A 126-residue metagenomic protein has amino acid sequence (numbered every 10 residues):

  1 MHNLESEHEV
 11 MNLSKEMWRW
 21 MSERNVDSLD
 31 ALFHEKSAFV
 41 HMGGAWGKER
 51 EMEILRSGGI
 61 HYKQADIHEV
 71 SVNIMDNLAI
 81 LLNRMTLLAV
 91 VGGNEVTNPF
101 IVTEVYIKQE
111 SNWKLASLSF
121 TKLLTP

Functional and structural regions predicted by a protein language model:
M1-P126: A beta-strand edge to alpha-helix "cap/lid" segment located at domain peripheries
